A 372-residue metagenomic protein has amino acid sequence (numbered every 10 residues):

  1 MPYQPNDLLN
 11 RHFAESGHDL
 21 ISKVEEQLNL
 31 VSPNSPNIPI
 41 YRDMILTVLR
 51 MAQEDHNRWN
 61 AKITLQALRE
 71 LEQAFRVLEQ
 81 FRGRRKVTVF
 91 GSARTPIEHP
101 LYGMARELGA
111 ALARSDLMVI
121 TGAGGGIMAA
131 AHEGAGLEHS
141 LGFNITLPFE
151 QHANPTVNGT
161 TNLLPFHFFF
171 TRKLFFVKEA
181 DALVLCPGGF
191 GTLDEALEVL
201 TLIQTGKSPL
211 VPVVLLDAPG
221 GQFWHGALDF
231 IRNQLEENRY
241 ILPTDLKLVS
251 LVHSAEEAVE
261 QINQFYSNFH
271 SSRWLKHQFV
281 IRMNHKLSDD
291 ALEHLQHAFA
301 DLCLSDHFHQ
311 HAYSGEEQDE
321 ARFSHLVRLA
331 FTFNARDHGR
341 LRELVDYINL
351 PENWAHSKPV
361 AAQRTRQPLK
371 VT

Functional and structural regions predicted by a protein language model:
P2-I145, R322-V327, T332, L341 (+3 more regions): Glycine-rich beta-alpha loop segments
G103-A105, G126-P187: Acidic/glycine-enriched connector segments
A111, S140-Q151, C186, L200-G226 (+1 more regions): Short, acidic/small-residue loops that bind anionic groups at enzyme active sites
L163-T171, L248-A258: Short acidic-hydrophobic, aromatic-tinged amphipathic segments that line or gate anion-handling sites
P165-L216, H270: Active-site/ligand-binding-proximal alpha/beta "capping" segment
L174-L185, Q234-H253: Conserved thiamine diphosphate
V280-S288, E293, H297: Short Lys/Arg-enriched alpha/beta "domain-start" segment
A300-R322: A C-terminal functional module that forms or caps the active site or interfaces directly with catalytic machinery
